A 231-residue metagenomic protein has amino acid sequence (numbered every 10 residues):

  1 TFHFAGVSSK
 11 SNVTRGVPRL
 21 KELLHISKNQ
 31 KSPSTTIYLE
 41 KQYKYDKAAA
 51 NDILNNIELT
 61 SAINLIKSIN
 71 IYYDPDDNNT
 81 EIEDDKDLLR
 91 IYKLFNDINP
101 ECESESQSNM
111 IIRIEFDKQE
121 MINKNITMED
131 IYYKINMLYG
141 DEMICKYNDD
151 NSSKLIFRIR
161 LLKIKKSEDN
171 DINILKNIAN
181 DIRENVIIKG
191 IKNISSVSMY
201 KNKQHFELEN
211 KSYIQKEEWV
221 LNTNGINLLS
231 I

Functional and structural regions predicted by a protein language model:
T1-I231: Core, soluble structural subunits of large cytosolic macromolecular machines
